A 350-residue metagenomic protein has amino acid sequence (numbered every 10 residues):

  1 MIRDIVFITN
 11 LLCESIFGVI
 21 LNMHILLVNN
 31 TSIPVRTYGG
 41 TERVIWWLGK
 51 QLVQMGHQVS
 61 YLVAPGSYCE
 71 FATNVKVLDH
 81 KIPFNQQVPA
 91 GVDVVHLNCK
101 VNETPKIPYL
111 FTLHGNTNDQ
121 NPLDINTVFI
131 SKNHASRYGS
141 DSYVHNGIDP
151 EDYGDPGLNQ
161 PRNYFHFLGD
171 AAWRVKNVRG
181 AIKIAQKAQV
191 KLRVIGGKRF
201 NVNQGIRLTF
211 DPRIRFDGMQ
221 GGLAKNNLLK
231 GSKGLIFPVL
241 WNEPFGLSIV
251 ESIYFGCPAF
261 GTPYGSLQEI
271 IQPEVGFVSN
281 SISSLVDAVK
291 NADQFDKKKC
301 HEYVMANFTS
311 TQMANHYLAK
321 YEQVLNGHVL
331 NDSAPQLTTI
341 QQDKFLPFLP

Functional and structural regions predicted by a protein language model:
N29-G39, W46-P83, N201: N-terminal strand-loop element at the rim of the active site of nucleotide-sugar-dependent glycosyltransferases
R36, E42, A172-K176, L240-G246 (+1 more regions): Nucleotide-sugar-dependent
D141-N146, E151-I195: Conserved donor-binding/catalytic core segment of Leloir-type glycosyltransferases
Q204-Q220: Nucleotide-activated donor-binding/catalytic signature segment of Leloir-type glycosyltransferases, i.e., the conserved
N226, I249-Y254, Q268-E269: Short alpha-helical segment that forms part of, or immediately flanks, the ligand-binding pocket in carbohydrate-active
P258-G261: Short hydrophobic beta-strand element within catalytic cores of glycosyltransferases and related nucleotide-activated
P273-S283, V289-Q294: Conserved acidic donor-binding segment of nucleotide-sugar-dependent glycosyltransferases
N291-L346: A charged, aromatic-enriched C-terminal amphipathic alpha-helix characteristic of glycosyltransferases across folds
